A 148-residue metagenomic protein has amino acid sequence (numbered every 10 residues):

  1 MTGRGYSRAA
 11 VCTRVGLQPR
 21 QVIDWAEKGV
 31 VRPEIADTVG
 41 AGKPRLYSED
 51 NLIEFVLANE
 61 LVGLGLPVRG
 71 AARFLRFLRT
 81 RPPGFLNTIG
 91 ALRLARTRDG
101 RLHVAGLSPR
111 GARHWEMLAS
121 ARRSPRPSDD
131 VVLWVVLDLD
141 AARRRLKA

Functional and structural regions predicted by a protein language model:
M1-E54, V62-G63: Basic helix-turn-helix/winged-helix DNA-binding cores and closely related short helical interaction motifs
S7, V30, L57, R69 (+2 more regions): Proteins with a high burden of low-complexity, intrinsically disordered sequence enriched in S/T/G/P/A and R, requiring
V22, I35-A36, R69-A71, T88: Residue-level detector of family-conserved "landmark" positions at structurally sensitive sites
D50-P82: A short, Lys/Arg-enriched interface patch at domain edges and termini
R76, T80-A148: Low-complexity intrinsically disordered segments
